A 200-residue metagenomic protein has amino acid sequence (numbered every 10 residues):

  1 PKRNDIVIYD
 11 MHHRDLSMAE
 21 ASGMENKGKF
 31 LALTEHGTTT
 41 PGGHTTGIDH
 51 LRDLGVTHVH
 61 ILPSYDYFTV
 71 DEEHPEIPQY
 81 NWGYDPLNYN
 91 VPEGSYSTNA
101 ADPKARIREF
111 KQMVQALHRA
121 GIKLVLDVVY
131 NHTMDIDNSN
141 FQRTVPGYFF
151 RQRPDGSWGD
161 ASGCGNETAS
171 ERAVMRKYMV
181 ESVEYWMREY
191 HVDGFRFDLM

Functional and structural regions predicted by a protein language model:
P1-N4: Basic K/R-rich, polyanion-interacting modules in nucleoproteins and related proteins
R14-H191, R196-M200: Substrate-binding/active-site clefts of carbohydrate-active enzymes
